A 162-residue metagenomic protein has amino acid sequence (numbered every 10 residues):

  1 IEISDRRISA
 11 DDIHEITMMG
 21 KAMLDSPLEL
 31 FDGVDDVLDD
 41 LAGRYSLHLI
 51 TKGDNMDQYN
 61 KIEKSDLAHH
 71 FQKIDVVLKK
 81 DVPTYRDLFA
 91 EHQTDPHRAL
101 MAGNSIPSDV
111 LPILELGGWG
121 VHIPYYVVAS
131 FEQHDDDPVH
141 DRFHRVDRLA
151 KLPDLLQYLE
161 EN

Functional and structural regions predicted by a protein language model:
I1-R7: Helix-loop "lid/cap" segments that line or gate small-molecule binding pockets
R6, G20-P27, R44, F71-I74 (+2 more regions): Residues at structural and domain junctions
A10-H14, K21-H48, V82: Short, acidic loop-to-helix structural element flanking the phosphoryl-transfer center in phosphate-processing enzymes
D11, D39, D54-N162: Asp-based, Mg2+/Mn2+-dependent phosphohydrolase catalytic module
M19-M23, L155-Y158: Residues that form generic nucleotide/phosphate-binding pockets
T51: Conserved phosphate-coupling serine/threonine residues in phosphotransfer and NTP-handling enzymes
